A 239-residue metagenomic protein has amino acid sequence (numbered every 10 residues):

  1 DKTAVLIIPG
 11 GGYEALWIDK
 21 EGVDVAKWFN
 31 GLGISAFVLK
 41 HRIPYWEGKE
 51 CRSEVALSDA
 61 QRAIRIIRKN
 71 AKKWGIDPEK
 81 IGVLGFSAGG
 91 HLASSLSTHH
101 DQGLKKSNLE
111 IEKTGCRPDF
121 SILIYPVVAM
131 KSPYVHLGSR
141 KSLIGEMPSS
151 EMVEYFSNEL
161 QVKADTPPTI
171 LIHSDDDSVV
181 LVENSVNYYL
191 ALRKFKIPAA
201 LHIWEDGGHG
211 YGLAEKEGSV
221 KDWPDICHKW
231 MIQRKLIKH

Functional and structural regions predicted by a protein language model:
K2-G10: Short beta-strand element of the alpha/beta-hydrolase
W17-I18, G22, A26, L39-P78 (+1 more regions): Catalytic nucleophile-loop/oxyanion-hole region of alpha/beta-hydrolase and closely related hydrolase-like folds
R62-V135, V153-E154: Primarily recognizes the serine-hydrolase "nucleophile elbow" in alpha/beta-hydrolase and SGNH/GDSL folds
S107-I111, E146-Q161, T166-P167: Active-site nucleophile elbow and catalytic-triad environment of alpha/beta-hydrolase enzymes
V127, D175-D177, D206-G208: Acidic beta-to-alpha connecting loop that harbors the catalytic carboxylate
D165, I170-H173, D177: Short beta-strand/loop motif that positions the catalytic acidic residue of the alpha/beta-hydrolase fold
I172, V186-H239: C-terminal catalytic histidine-bearing segment of alpha/beta-hydrolase fold enzymes
S178-N187: Conserved alpha/beta-hydrolase "acid-adjacent" motif
